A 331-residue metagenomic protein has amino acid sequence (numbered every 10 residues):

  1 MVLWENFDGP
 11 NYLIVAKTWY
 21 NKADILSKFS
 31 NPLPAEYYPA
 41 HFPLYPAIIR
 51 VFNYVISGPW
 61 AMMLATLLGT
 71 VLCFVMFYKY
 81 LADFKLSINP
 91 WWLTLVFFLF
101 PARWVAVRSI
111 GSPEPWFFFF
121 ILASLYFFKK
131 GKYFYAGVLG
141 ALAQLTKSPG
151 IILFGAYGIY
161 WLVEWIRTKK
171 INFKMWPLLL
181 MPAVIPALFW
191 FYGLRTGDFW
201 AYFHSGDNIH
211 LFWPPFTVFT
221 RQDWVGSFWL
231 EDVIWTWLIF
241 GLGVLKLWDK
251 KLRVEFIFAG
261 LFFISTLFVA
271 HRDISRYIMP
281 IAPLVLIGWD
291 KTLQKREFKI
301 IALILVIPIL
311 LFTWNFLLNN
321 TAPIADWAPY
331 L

Functional and structural regions predicted by a protein language model:
N6-I56: Short hydrophobic/aromatic helix or loop-helix immediately within or flanking a transmembrane segment in polytopic
A47-V51, L64-F84, L242: Transmembrane-helix motifs of polytopic, lipid-linked glycan transferases
S57-A61, F77-F100, F118-F119, Y135 (+1 more regions): Transmembrane-helix signature of polytopic, membrane-embedded enzymes that assemble or transfer cell-envelope glycans
M76, W116-Y135, L284-G288: Specific aromatic-rich, kink-prone transmembrane helix
W91-W104, R108-G111, P115, S124-F128 (+1 more regions): Transmembrane and membrane-interface helices of multi-pass, inner-membrane envelope-modifying transferases
I121-Y126, F134-Y160, L180-V184, F262-T266: Membrane-interface alpha helices of multi-pass inner-membrane proteins
K169-F191, A302-P308: Hydrophobic alpha-helical membrane-interfacial segments at the cytosolic entry of transmembrane helices
L230-T266, A282-K291: Hydrophobic, aromatic-rich transmembrane alpha-helices and their immediate juxtamembrane boundary segments
